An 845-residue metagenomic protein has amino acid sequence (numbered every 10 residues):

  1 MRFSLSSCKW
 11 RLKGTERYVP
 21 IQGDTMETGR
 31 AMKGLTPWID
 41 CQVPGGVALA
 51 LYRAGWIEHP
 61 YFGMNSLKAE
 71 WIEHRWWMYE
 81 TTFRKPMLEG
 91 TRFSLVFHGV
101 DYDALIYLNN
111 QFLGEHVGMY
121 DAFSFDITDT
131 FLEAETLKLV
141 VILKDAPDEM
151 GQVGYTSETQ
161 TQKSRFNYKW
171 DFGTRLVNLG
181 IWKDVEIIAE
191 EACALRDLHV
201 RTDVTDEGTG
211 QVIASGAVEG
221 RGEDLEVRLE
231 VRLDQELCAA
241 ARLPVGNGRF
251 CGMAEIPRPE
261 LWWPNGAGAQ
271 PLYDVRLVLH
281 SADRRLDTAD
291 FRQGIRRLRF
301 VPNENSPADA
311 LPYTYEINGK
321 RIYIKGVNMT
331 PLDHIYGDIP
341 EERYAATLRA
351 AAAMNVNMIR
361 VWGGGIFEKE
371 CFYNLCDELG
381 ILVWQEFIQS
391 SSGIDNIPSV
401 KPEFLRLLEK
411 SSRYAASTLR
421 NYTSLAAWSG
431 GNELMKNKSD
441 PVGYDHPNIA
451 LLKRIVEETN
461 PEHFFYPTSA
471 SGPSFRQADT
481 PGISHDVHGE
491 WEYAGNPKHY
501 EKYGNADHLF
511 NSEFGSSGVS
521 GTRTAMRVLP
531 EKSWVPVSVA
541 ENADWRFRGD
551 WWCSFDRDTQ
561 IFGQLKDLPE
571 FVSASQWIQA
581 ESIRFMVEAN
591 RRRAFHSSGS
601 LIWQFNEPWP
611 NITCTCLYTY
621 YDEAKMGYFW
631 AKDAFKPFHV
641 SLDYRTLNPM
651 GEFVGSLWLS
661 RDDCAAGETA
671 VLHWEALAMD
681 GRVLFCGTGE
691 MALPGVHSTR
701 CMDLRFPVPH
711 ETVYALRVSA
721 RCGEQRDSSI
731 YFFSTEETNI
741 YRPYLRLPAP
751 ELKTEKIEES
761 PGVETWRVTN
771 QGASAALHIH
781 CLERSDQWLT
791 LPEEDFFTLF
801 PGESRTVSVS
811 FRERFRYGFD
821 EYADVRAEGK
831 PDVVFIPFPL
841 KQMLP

Functional and structural regions predicted by a protein language model:
F3-L5, R11-P20, G46-A54, A69 (+7 more regions): Accessory beta-strand-rich segments of carbohydrate-active enzymes
L12-P20, Q42, V177-G180, W428 (+2 more regions): Substrate-binding clefts and catalytic carboxylate motifs of secreted carbohydrate-active enzymes
A54-R84, E89-V96, D101-L108, G114-V117 (+4 more regions): Active-site-adjacent substrate/metal-binding segments within catalytic domains of carbohydrate-active enzymes
I106-L108, T209-P244, E652-A692, T699-M702 (+2 more regions): Beta-strand-rich binding/interaction modules
L132-T136, S215-E304: Extended acidic/polar, glycine-enriched regions that form or flank non-catalytic beta-rich accessory modules
R196-L198, I213, D287, G294 (+2 more regions): Active-site region of glycoside hydrolase catalytic domains
R242-E260, R682-E711, W788-R814: Intrinsically disordered, low-complexity Pro/Gly/Ser/Thr-rich segments with frequent PxxP/GP/PP motifs and embedded
S281-A289, R705-L745, R812-P845: Terminal connector regions
